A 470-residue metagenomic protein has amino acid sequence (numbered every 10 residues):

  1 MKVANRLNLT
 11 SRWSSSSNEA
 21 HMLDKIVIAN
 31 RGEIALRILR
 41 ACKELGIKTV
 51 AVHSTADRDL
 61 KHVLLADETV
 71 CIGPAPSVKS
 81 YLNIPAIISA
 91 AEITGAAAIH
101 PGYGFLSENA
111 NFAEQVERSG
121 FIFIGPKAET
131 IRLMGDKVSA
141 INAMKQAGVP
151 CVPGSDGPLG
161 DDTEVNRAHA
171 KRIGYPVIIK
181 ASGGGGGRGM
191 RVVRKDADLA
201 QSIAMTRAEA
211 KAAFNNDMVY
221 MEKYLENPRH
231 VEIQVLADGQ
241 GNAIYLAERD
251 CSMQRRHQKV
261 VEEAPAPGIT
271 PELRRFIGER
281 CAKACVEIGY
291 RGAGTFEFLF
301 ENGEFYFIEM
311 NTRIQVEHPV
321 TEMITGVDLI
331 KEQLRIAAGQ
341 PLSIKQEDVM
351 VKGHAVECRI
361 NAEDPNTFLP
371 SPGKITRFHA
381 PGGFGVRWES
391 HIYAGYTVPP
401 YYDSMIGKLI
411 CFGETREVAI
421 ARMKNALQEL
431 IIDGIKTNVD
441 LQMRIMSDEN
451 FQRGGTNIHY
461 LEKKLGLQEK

Functional and structural regions predicted by a protein language model:
M1-A147, L159-A168, V418: ATP-binding N-terminal substructure of ATP-dependent carboxylate-amine bond-forming enzymes
H21-M22, I28-I47, T69-C71, E92-T94 (+5 more regions): ATP-dependent carboxylate activation and anion-phosphoryl transfer catalytic cores that bind Mg-ATP to form
S80, L133, L159, V192 (+2 more regions): A structural signal for short, well-ordered beta-strand elements
G154-S155: Conserved beta3 strand of the protein kinase N-lobe
A168-I178: Acidic/histidine-enriched active-site and ligand-binding environments that engage anionic O-linkages
G187-G189: A short acidic, helix-capping loop that chelates divalent metal ions and anchors anionic groups
